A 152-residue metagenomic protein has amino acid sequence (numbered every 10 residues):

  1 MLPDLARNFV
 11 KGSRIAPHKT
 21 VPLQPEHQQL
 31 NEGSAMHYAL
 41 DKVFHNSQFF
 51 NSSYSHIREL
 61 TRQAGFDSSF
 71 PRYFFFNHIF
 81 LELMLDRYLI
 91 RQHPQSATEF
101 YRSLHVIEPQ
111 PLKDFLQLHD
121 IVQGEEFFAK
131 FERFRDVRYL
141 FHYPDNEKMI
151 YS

Functional and structural regions predicted by a protein language model:
M1-D4, N8, S96, E108 (+1 more regions): Poly-acidic low-complexity segments
M1-M84: An N-terminal structural lobe/cap that precedes and organizes the functional/catalytic core across diverse proteins
Q24, Q28-Q29, Q48, Q63 (+4 more regions): Residue-identity detector for glutamine
L30-Y38, E99-L104, E132: Short charge-dense sequence patches
Q48-H56, P94-H105: Short acidic alpha-helical/loop segments enriched in Asp/Glu that coordinate divalent cations
F80, R87-Q92: Aromatic-rich, lipid-facing transmembrane alpha helices and their immediate juxtamembrane interface loops in integral
Y101-S152: An amphipathic alpha-helical core segment
